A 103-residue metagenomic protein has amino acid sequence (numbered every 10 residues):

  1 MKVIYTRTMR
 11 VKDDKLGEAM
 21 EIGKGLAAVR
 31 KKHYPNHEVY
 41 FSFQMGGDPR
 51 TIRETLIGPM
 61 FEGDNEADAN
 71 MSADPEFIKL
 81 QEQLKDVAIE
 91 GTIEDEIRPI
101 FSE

Functional and structural regions predicted by a protein language model:
M1-K2, E103: Absolute protein N-terminus
K2-R10, T55: Active-site-flanking beta-strand signature of metal-NTP-handling nucleotidyl enzymes and homologous cyclase-like
R10-E21: Short, surface-exposed ligand-recognition loops at beta-strand->loop->(often short) alpha-helix junctions that present
K12-D14, P59-F61, I100-S102: Short coil/turn motifs at secondary-structure junctions
G25-Y40, I57-E94: An amphipathic, aromatic/His-enriched active-site/gating alpha helix that lines ligand/cofactor pockets
Y40-M45, R98: Short, solvent-exposed loop/turn elements at beta->coil junctions and helix N-caps that rim active or binding pockets
G46-R50: Short acidic/glycine-enriched loop/turn segments that link adjacent beta-strands
I93-E103: Long, low-complexity, Ser/Thr/Gly/Pro-rich intrinsically disordered segments that act as flexible linkers and assembly
